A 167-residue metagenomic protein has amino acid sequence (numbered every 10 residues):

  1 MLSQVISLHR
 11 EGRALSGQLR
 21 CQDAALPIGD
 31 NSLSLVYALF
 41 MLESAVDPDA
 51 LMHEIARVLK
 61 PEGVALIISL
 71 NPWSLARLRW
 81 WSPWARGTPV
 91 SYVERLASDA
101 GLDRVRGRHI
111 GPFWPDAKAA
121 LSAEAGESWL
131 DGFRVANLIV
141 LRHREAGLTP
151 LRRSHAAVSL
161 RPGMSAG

Functional and structural regions predicted by a protein language model:
M1-L26: Class I SAM-dependent methyltransferase SAM/SAH-binding core
A24-V36: A short acidic, Gly/Pro-enriched loop at the edge of an enzyme's catalytic core that lines a small-molecule cofactor
S34-D47: A short SAM/SAH-binding and catalytic strip from SAM-dependent methyltransferases
D49-V64: A short glycine-rich, Lys/Arg-flanked "PGG" loop and its adjoining helix->strand segment in the class I
V64-Y92: Conserved class I S-adenosyl-L-methionine
L75, W114-A117, L148: Generic structural signal for helix capping and beta-alpha/helix-loop junctions
W84-P112: Short alpha-helix
A125-S128, F133-G167: C-terminal lobe and adjacent flexible extensions of AdoMet/dcAdoMet transferase-like proteins
